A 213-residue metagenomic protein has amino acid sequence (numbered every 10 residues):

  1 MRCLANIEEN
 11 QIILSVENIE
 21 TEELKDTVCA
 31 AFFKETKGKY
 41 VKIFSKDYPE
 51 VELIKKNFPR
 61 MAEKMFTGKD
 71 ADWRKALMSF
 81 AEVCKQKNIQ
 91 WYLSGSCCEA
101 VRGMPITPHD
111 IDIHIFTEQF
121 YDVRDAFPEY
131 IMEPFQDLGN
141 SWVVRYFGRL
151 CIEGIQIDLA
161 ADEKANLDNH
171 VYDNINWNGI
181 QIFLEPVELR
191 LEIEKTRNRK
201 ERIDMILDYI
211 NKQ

Functional and structural regions predicted by a protein language model:
M1-Y92, D204-Q213: Helical scaffold of the NTase/Pol beta-like nucleotidyltransferase catalytic core
M78, K85, W142-V144, N169: Residues that act as N-cap/strand-start positions at coil-to-secondary-structure junctions
S79-I111, F116-E118, D122: Active-site nucleotide-donor binding segment shared across nucleotidyl transfer reactions
C98-A100, F120, K164-N166, L189-R190: Short, solvent-exposed loop/turn segments at secondary-structure junctions
G103-P105, R149, L167, Y172-N176 (+1 more regions): Short secondary-structure boundary/capping segments
V123-Y130: Short amphipathic alpha-helices in soluble, non-transmembrane regions that often serve as interface/regulatory elements
I131-L167: Conserved catalytic core of two-metal-ion nucleotidyltransferases
Y172-M205: Phosphate-handling catalytic interfaces
